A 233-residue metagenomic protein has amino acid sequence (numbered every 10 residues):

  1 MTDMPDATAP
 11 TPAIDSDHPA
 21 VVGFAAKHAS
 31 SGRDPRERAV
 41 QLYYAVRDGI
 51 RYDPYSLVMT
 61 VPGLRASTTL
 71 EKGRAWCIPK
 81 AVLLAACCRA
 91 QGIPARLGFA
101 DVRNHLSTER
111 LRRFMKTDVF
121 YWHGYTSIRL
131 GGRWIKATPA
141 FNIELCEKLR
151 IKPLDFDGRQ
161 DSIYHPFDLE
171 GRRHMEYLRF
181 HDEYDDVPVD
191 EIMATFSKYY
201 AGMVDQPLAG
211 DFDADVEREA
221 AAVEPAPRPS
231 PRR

Functional and structural regions predicted by a protein language model:
T2-D3, A9, A13-S16, P79 (+1 more regions): His-Asp-centered catalytic microenvironments across diverse enzyme cores, prominently the transglutaminase-like
T2-K72: Secondary-structure boundary elements
Y44-A45, A86, A90, I128: Residue-level signal for well-ordered alpha-helical scaffold segments within enzymatic catalytic domains
P54-W122: Active-site neighborhood of thiol-dependent amide/isopeptide-bond enzymes
